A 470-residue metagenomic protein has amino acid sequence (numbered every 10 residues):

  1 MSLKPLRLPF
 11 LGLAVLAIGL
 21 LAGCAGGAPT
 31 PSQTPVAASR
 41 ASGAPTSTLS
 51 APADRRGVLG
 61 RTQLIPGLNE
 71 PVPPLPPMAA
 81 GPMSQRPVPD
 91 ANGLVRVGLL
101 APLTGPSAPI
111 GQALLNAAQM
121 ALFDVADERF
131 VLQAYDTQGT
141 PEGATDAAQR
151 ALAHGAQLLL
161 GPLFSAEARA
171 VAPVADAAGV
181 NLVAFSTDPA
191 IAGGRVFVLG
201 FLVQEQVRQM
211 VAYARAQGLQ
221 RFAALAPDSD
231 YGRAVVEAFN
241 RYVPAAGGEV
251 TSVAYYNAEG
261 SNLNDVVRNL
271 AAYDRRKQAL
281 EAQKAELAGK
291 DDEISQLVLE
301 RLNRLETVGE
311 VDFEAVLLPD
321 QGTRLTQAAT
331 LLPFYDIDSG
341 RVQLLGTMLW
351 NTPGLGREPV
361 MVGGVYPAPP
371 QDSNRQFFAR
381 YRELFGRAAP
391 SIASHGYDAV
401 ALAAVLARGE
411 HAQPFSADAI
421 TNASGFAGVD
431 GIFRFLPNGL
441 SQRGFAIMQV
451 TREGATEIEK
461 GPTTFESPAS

Functional and structural regions predicted by a protein language model:
S2-L16, L21-S470: Extracytosolic ligand-binding ectodomains
